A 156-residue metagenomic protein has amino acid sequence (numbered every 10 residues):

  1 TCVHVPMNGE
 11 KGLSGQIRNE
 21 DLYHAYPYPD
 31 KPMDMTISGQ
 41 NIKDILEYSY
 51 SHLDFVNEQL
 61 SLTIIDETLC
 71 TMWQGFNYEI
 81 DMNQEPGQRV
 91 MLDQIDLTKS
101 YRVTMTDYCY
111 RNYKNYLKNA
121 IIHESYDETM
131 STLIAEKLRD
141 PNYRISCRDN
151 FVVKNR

Functional and structural regions predicted by a protein language model:
T1-R156: Feature captures C-terminal
